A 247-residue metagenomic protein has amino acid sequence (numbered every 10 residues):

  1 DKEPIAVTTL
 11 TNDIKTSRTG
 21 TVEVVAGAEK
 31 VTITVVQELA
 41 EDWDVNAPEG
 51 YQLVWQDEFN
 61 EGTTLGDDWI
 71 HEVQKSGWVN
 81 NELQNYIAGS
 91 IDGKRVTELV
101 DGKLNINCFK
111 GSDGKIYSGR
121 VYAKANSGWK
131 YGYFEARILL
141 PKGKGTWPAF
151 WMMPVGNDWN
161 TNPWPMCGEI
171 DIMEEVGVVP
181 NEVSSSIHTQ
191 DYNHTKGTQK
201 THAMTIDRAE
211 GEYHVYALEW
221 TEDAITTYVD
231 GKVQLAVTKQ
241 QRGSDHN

Functional and structural regions predicted by a protein language model:
D1-T8: Surface-exposed binding patches on compact interaction domains or structured appendages
K2, A28-K30, E222-D223: A generic structural motif
T8-T9, T21: Ser/Thr-centric signal marking residues that sit in or immediately flank functional binding/regulatory motifs
L10-K15: Short, surface-exposed loop/turn segments at beta-strand-coil junctions that are enriched for proline with nearby
T16-G27: A short beta-strand micro-motif common to beta-rich folds, especially ectodomain repeats
E29-D42: C-terminal edge beta-strand
E41-N247: GH16 jelly-roll
